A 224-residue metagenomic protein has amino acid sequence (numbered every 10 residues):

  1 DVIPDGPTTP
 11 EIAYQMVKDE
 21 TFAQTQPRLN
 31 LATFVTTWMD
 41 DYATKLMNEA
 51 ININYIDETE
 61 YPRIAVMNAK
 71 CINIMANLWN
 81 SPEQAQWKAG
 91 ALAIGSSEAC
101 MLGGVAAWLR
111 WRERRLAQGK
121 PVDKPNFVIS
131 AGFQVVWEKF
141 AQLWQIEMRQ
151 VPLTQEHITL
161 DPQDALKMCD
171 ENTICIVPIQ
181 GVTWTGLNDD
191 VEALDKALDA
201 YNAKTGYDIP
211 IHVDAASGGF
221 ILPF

Functional and structural regions predicted by a protein language model:
D1-K88: N-terminal entrance/gating region of PLP-dependent enzymes' catalytic architecture
Y55-R63, K88-G95, P125, V182 (+1 more regions): Conserved aromatic-histidine-acidic binding/catalytic patches
M75-G103, V151: Short loop-beta-helix segment that forms the pyridoxal 5′-phosphate
G95-F224: Conserved PLP-enzyme active-site core in the AAT-like
